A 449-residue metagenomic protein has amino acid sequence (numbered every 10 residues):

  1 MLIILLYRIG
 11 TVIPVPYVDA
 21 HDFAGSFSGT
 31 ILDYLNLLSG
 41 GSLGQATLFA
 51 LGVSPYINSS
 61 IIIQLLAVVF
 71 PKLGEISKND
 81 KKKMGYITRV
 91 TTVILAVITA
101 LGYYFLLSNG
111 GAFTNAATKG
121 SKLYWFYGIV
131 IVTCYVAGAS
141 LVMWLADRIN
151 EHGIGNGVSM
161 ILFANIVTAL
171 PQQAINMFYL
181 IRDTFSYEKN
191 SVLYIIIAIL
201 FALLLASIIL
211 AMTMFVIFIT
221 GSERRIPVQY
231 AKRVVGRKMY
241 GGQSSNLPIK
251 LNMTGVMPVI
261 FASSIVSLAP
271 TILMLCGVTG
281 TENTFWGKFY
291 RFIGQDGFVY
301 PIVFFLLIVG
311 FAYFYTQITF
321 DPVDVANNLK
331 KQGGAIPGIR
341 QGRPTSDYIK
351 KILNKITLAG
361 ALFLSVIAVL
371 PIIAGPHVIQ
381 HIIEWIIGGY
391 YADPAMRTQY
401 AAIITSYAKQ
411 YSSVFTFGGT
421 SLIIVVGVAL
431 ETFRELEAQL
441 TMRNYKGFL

Functional and structural regions predicted by a protein language model:
M1-I76, K81-L449: N-terminal cationic and glycine-rich segments that engage phosphates or anionic surfaces
